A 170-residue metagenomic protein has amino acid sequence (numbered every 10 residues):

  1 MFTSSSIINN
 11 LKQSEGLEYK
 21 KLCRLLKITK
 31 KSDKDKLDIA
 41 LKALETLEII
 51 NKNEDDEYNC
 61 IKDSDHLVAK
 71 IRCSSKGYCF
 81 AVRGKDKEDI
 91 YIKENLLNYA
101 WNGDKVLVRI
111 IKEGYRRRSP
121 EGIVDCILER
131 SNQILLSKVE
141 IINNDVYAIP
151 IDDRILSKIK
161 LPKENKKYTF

Functional and structural regions predicted by a protein language model:
M1-F170: Charge-lined substrate channels and their catalytic hotspots, especially those that engage the 3′ end of RNA
